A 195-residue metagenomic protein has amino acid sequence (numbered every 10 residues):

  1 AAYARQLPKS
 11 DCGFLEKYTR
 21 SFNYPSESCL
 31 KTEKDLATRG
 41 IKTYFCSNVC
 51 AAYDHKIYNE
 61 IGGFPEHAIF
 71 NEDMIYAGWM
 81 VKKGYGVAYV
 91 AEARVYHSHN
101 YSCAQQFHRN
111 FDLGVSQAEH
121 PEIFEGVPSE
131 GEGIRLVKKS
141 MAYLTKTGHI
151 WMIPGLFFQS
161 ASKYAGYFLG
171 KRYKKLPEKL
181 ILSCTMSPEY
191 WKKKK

Functional and structural regions predicted by a protein language model:
A1-K17: Conserved donor NDP-sugar-binding/catalytic core segment of glycosyltransferases
A4-P8, S21-T43, N59: Short, flexible, basic/aromatic active-site loop/helix in glycosyltransferases
G13-E16, P65, N100-S102: Short, solvent-exposed loop/turn segments at secondary-structure boundaries
K17-N23, Q105-H108: Short, hinge-like loop/turn segments at secondary-structure boundaries
T32-K56, A68-I69, I75, Q117 (+1 more regions): A recurrent flexible, glycine/aromatic-enriched loop bordering the glycosyltransferase active site that acts as
A51-Y53, I57-G62, H67-R94: A short, conserved alpha-helix in the catalytic core of glycosyltransferases
V87, A93-G166: Active-site-adjacent helix/loop segment of glycosyltransferases that harbors family-specific signature motifs
L136-K139, G166-K195: Juxtamembrane C-terminal module of membrane proteins
